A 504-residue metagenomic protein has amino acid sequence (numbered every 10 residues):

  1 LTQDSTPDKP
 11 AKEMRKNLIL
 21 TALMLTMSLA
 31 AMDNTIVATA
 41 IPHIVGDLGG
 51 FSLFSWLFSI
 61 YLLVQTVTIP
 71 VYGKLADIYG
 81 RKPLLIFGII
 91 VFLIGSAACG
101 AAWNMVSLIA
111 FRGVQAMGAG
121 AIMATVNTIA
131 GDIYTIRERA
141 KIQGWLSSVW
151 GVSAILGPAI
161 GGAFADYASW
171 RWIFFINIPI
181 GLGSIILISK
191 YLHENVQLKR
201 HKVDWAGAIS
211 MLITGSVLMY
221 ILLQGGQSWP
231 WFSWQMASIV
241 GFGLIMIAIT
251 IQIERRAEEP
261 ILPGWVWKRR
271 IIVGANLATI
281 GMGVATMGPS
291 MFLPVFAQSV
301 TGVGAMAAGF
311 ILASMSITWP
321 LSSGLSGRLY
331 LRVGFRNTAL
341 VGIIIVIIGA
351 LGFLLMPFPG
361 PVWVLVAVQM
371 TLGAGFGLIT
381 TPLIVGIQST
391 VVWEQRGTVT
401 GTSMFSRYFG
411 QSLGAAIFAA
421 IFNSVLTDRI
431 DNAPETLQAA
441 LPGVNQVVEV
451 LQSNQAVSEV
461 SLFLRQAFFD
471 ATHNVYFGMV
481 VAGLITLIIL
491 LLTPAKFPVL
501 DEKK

Functional and structural regions predicted by a protein language model:
D8-K12, I185-L212, Q227-F232, R255-R270 (+2 more regions): Flexible interhelical linker loops that connect adjacent transmembrane helices in multi-pass membrane transporters
I19-M32, V37-T39, F58, A206 (+7 more regions): 12-transmembrane solute porter fold
D33, Y61-T68, G118, V149 (+4 more regions): MFS transmembrane alpha-helix packing/gate-lining sites
A40-T66, M306-F310: Extracellular/periplasmic helix-loop-helix junction of adjacent transmembrane segments in MFS-like secondary
I69-G207, Q224: Helix-loop-helix hairpins in multi-pass membrane proteins, especially solute transporters
P179-V196, T214-Q224, F242-R256, T486-P494: C-terminal membrane-cytosol helix-exit motif in multi-pass small-molecule transporters
R407-L492, L500-K504: Hydrophobic transmembrane architecture of multi-pass small-molecule transporters
